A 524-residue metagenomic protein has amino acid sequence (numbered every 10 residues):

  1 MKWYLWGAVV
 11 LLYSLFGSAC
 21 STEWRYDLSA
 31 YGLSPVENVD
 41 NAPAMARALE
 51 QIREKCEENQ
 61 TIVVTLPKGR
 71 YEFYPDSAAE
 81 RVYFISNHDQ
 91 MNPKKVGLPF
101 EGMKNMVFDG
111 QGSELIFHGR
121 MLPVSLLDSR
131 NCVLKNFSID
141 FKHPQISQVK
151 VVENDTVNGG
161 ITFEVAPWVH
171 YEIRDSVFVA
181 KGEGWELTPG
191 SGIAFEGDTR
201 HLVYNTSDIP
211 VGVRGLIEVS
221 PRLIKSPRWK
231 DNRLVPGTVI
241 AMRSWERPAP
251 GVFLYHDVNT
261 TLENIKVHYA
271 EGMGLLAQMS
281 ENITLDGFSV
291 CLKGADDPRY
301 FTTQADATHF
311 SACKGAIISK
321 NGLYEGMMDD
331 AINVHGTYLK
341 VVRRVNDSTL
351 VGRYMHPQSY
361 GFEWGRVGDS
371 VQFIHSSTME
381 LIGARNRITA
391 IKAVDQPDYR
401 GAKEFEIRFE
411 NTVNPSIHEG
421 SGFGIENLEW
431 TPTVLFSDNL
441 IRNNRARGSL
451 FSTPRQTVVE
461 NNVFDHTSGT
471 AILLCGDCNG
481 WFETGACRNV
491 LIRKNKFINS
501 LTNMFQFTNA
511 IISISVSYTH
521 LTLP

Functional and structural regions predicted by a protein language model:
L28-V64: Acidic Gly/Asp/Thr-rich repetitive segments characteristic of extracellular carbohydrate-active and adhesion proteins
A46, E50-K55, E72-V107, I116-K135 (+9 more regions): Extracellular beta-strand-rich solenoid/capping regions of secreted or surface-exposed proteins that bind or remodel
V63, K68-R70, G97, N105 (+15 more regions): Detector for repetitive beta-architecture
F117, K142, A166-G212, Y360-Y399: Ser/Thr/Gly-rich low-complexity blocks that favor extended beta-strand/coil architectures
F117-P123, H143-S147, P248-G251, E271-A277 (+9 more regions): Short glycine/acidic-rich loop motifs that flank beta-strands on beta-rich extracellular proteins
H201-R247, I382-A384, I391-V434, R442: Small/polar beta-strand repeat architecture
Y518-P524: Conserved small/polar residues in nucleotide/adenosyl-binding loops
